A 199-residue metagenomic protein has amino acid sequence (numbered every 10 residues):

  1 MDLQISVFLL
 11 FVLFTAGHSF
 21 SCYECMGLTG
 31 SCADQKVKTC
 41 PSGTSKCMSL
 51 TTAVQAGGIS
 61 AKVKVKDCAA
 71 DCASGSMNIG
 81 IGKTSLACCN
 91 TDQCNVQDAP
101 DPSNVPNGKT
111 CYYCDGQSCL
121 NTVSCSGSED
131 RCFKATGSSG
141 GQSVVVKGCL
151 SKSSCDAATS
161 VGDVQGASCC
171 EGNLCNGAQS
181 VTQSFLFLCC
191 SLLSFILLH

Functional and structural regions predicted by a protein language model:
D2-H199: Disulfide-rich, cysteine-dense mature extracellular segments of secreted or cell-surface proteins
